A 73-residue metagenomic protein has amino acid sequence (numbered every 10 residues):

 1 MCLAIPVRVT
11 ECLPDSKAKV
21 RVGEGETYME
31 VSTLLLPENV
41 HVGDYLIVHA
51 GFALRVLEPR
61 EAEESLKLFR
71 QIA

Functional and structural regions predicted by a protein language model:
M1-A73: Exposed beta-strand/loop interface patches that mediate assembly or binding
